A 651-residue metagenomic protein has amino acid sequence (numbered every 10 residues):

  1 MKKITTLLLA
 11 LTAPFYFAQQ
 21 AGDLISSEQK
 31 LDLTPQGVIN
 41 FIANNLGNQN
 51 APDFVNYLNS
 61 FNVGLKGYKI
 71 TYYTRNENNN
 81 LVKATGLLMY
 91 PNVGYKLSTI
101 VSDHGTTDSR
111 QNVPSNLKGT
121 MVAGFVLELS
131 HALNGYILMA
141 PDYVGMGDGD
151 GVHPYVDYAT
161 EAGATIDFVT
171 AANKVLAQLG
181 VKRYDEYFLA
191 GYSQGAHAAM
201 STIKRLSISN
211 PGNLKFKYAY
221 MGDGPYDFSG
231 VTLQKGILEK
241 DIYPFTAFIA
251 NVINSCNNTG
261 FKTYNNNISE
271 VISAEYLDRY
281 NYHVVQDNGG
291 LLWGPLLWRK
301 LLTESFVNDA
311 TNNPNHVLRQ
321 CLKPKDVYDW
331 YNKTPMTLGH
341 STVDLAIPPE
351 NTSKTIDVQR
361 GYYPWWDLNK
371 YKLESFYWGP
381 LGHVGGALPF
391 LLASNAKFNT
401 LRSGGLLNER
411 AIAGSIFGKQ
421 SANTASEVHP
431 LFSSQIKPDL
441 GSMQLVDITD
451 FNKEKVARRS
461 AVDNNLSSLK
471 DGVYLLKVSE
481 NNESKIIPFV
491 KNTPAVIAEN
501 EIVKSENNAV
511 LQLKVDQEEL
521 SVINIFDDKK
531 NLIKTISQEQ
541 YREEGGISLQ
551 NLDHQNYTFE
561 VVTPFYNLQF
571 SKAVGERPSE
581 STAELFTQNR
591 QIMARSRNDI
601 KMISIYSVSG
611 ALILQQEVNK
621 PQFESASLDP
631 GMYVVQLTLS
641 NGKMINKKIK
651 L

Functional and structural regions predicted by a protein language model:
Q19-Y95: Catalytic-loop region of hydrolases
N78-K83, M89-L133: Short, surface-exposed "cap/lid" segments of acyl-processing enzymes
Y155-A177: Alpha/beta-hydrolase active-site loop
G222-D329: Accessory cap/linker subdomain of secreted extracellular hydrolases
L233, P314-K325, S353-K354, Y362-F417: C-terminal catalytic histidine-bearing segment of alpha/beta-hydrolase fold enzymes
T337-H340, D344: Short beta-strand/loop motif that positions the catalytic acidic residue of the alpha/beta-hydrolase fold
F417-A422, S426-H429, L475-V515, E560-R595 (+1 more regions): C-terminal tail/sorting-segment detector
A461-S479, E539-V562, E617-G642: Short, surface-exposed loop/turn motifs with a glycine/proline- and acidic-biased composition
